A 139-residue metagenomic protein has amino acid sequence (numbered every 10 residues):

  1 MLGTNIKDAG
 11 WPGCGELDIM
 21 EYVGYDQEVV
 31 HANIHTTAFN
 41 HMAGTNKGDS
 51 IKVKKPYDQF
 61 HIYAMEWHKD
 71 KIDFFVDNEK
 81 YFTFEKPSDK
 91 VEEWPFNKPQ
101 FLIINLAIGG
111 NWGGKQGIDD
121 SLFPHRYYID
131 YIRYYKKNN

Functional and structural regions predicted by a protein language model:
M1-N139: GH16 jelly-roll
